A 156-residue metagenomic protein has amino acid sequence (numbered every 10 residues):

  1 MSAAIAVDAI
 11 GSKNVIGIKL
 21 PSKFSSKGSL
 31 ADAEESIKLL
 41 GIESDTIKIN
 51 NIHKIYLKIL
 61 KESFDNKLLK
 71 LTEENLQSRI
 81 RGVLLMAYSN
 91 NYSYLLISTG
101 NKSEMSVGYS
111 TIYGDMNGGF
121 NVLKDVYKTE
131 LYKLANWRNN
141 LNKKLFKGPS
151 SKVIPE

Functional and structural regions predicted by a protein language model:
M1-I16: A phosphate-binding catalytic loop at a beta-strand-loop-alpha-helix junction that coordinates phosphoryl groups
S2, A33, L85: Aromatic/hydrophobic pocket-lining residues that form π-stacking "cages" and hydrophobic walls in ligand
S2, S29, Y56, S106-Y109: Short glycine-/acidic-enriched loop or helix-start segments at secondary-structure transitions that form or flank
A6, A31-A33, L60-K61, S110-G114: Short, glycine/charged-enriched secondary-structure capping and boundary segments
I10-K13, S63-K144: Active-site adenylate/phosphate-handling loop in enzymes that bind or generate adenylated species
N14-T72, S78, P149-E156: A conserved beta-strand->alpha-helix junction
